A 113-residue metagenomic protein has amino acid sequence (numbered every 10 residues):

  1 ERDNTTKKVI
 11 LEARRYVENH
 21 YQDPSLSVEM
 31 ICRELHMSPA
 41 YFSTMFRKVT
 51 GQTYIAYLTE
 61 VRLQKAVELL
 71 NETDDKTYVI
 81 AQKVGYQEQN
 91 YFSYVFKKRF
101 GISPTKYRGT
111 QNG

Functional and structural regions predicted by a protein language model:
E1-R2, R14-L26, F46-T50, V67-K76 (+1 more regions): Basic, amphipathic alpha-helical hairpins
N4, R15, H36-P39: N-proximal short alpha-helices
T5-A13, T59-R62: N-terminal positioning helix adjacent to the helix-turn-helix/winged-helix DNA-binding module
T6-I10, V28, T77: The cytosolic transmitter module of two-component sensor histidine kinases
E12, Y41, K65: Short Gly/charged-rich anion-binding patches and loops
L26-S27, R108-G109: Short, hydrophobic secondary-structure boundary micro-motifs
E29-L58, K83-S103: Basic/polar phosphate-binding segments, predominantly the helix-turn-helix DNA-binding elements of transcriptional
K48-Q87, G109-G113: Terminal helix-turn-helix DNA-binding modules in bacterial transcription factors
